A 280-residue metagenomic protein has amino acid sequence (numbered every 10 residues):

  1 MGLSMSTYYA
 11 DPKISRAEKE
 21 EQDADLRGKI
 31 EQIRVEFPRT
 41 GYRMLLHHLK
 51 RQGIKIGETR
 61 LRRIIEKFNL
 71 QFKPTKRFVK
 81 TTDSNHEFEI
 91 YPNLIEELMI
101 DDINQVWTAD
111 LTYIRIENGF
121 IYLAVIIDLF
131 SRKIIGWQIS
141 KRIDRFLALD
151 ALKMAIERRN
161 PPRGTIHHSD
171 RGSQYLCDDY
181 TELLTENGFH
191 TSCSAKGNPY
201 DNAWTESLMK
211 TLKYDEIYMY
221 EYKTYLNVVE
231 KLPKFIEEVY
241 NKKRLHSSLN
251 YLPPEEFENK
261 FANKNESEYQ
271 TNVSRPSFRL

Functional and structural regions predicted by a protein language model:
M1, Y8, I30, L45 (+14 more regions): Mobile genetic element proteins and their domesticated derivatives, centered on retroelements and DNA transposons
S6-I103, N198, P253-N263: Basic, flexible linker segments flanking DNA-binding modules in nucleic acid-interacting mobile-element proteins
R16, D178, T185-F189, T211-L280: C-terminal domain-tail junction helix/linker
F37-R39, M99-D101, I116-E117, R171 (+2 more regions): Conserved, non-catalytic sequence blocks in retroelement Pol enzymes and Pol-derived host proteins
P74-K80, H167-R171, T185-W204, M219-T224: RNase H-like polynucleotidyl transferase catalytic core
I100-I135, K141-R142: An active-site-proximal beta-strand-loop segment
G119, Q138-N160, L176: Active-site beta-loop-alpha junctions of metal-dependent nucleic acid enzymes, especially the RNase H-like/DDE
P162-C177, A195, L252-P253: Acidic/histidine-rich, metal-coordinating catalytic segments
